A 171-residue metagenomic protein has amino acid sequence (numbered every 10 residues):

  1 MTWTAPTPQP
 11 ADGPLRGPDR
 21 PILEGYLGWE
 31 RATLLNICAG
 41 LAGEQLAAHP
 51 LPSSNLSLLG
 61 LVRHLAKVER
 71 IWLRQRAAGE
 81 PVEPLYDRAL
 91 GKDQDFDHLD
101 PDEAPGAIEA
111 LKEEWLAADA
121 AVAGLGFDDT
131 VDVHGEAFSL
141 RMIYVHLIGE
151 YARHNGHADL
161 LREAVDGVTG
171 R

Functional and structural regions predicted by a protein language model:
M1-D12, R20-A39, G43-D93, V133-R171: Short, contiguous alpha-helical
K92-V131, R141-L147: Acidic/histidine-rich alpha-helical segments that form the ligand environment of transition-metal centers
